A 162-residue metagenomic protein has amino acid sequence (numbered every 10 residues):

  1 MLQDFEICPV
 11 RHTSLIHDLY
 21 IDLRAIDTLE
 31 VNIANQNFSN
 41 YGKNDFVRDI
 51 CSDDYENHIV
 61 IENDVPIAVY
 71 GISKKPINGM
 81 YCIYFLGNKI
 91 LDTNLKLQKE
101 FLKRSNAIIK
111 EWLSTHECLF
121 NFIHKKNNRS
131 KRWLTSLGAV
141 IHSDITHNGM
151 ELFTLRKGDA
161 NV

Functional and structural regions predicted by a protein language model:
M1-D18, L23, V162: Conserved N-terminal entry element of GNAT/NAT acetyltransferase domains
T13, D18-Y41: Helix-loop element at the rim of GNAT/NAT acetyltransferase active sites that forms part of the acceptor-substrate
N35-Y55: Active-site rim helix/loop that mediates acceptor-substrate recognition in acyltransferases
D54-G71: Conserved beta-hairpin
Y70-G79, S143-I145: A conserved beta-strand-loop-helix scaffold within acyl/acetyltransferase catalytic domains
N78-Q98: Conserved acetyl-CoA binding element of GNAT-fold acetyltransferases
N94-E111, R132, S136: Conserved acetyl-CoA-binding loop-helix of GNAT-fold acetyltransferases
L113-T135, I145-H147: Conserved beta-strand-loop-alpha-helix junction that forms the acyl-donor binding cleft
